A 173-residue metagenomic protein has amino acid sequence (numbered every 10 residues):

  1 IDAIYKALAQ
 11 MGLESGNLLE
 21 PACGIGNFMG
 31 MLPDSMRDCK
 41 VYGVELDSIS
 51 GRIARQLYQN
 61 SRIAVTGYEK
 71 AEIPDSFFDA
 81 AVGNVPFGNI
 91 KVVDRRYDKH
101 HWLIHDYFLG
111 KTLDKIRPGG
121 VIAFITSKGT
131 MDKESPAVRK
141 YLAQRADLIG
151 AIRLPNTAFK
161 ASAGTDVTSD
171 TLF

Functional and structural regions predicted by a protein language model:
I1-L57: Class I S-adenosyl-L-methionine
S15, F77-F78, L148, S169: Local beta-strand N-terminus motif with an aromatic residue
L46-S48, H101-K160, V167: Conserved Class I SAM-dependent methyltransferase catalytic core
N60-Y68: Conserved SAM-binding strand-loop segment of SAM-dependent methyltransferases
E72-V82: A short acidic, Gly/Pro-enriched loop at the edge of an enzyme's catalytic core that lines a small-molecule cofactor
V82-K91: A short SAM/SAH-binding and catalytic strip from SAM-dependent methyltransferases
R95-H100: Short glycine-enriched, charge-decorated loop/helix-capping segments at active-site entrances that position
